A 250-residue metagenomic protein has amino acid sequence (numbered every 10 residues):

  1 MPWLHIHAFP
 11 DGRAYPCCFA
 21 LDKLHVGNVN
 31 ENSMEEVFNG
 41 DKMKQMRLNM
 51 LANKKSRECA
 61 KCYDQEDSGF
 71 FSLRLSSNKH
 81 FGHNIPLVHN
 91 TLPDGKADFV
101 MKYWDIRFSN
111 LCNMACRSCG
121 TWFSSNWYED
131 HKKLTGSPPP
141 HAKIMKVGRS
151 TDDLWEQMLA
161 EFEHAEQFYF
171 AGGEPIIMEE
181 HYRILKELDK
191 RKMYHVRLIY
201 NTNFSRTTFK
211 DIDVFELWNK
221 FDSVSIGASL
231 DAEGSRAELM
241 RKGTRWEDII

Functional and structural regions predicted by a protein language model:
M1-L87, T91: Accessory C-terminal segments flanking Radical SAM cores
N39-K44, N53, S124, T151 (+2 more regions): Polar helix-capping/helix-linker motif
M50, M158, L185-D189, W218: Hydrophobic, Leu/Ile/Phe/Ala-enriched alpha-helical segments that form helix-helix packing faces
A52-S56, I106, N110-N113: Processing junctions and N-termini across compartments
R57-M101, K132-L154, A160: Non-catalytic membrane-proximal stalk/linker segments that position and tether the catalytic domains
E58, E66, L111-A115, G120-F123: Short pre-active-site segment immediately N-terminal to redox-active cysteine/selenocysteine motifs in thiol-based
M101-L111, G120-S150, F162-E180, R191-K210 (+1 more regions): Core AdoMet radical
T151-E156, Y182-K186, K210-V214: Leucine-rich repeat
